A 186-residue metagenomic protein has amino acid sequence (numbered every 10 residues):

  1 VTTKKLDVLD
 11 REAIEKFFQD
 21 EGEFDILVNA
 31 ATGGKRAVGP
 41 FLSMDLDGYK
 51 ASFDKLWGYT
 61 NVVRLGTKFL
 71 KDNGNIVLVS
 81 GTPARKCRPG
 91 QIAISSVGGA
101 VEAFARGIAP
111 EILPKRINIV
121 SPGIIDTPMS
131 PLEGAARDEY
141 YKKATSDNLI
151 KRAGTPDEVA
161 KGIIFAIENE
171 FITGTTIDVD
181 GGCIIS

Functional and structural regions predicted by a protein language model:
V1-E12: Rossmann-fold cofactor-recognition segment
F24-G33, L78, N118-P122: Rossmann-fold scaffold of SDR-type NAD(P)-dependent oxidoreductases
A30-V38, G181-G182: Conserved NAD(P)H cofactor-binding loop of Rossmann-fold oxidoreductase domains
P40, M44-V62, K68-F69, N75-L113 (+1 more regions): Catalytic loop of short-chain dehydrogenase/reductase
E102, E111-D126, I172-V179: Conserved Rossmann-fold SDR core element
I119, D138-Y141, I150-A160: Conserved loop-to-helix N-cap of the C-terminal "lid" that shapes the substrate pocket in Rossmann-like
I124-D147: A glycine/serine/threonine-rich, flexible loop-to-helix segment that serves as the NAD(P) cofactor-binding "lid"
T155-V179, I184: C-terminal substrate-recognition "lid" of short-chain dehydrogenase/reductases
